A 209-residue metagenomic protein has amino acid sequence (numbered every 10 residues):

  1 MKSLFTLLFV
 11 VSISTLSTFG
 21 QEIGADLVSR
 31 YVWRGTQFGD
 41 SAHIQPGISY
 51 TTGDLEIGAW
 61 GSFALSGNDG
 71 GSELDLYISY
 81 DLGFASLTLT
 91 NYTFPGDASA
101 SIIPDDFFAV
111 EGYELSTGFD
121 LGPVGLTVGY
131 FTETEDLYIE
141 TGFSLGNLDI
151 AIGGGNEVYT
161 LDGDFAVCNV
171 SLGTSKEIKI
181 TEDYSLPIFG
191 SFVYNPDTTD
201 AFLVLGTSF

Functional and structural regions predicted by a protein language model:
M1-E22: Cleavable N-terminal export/targeting peptides
T18-F209: Outer-membrane beta-barrel proteins
